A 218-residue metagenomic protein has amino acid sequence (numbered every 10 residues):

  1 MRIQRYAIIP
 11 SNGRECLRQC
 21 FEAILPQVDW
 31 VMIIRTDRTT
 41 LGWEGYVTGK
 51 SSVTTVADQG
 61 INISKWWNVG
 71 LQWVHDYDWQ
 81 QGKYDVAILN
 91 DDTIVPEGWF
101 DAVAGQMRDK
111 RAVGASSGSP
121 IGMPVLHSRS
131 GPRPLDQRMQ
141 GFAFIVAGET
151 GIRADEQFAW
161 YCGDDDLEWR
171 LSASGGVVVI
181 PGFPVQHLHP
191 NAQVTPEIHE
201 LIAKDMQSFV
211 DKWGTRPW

Functional and structural regions predicted by a protein language model:
G13-P26: Short, well-formed alpha-helical segments that are part of the catalytic scaffolds of diverse glycosyltransferases
L25-Q59: Acidic donor-binding segment of Leloir-type glycosyltransferases
A57-Y77: Glycine-rich, basic loop-to-helix element that forms the pyrophosphate-binding segment of sugar-nucleotide handling
Q81-I94: Short beta-strand-to-loop acidic/aromatic patch adjacent to the donor-nucleotide binding site
G98-V113: Conserved donor-nucleotide/metal-binding helix-loop-beta segment in metal-dependent transferases, i.e., the alpha-helix
V113-R129: Short beta-strand-to-loop element that shapes/binds the nucleotide-sugar donor at the catalytic cleft/hinge
V125-V146, W160: A recurrent flexible, glycine/aromatic-enriched loop bordering the glycosyltransferase active site that acts as
Q157-W218: C-terminal catalytic/acceptor-binding lobe
